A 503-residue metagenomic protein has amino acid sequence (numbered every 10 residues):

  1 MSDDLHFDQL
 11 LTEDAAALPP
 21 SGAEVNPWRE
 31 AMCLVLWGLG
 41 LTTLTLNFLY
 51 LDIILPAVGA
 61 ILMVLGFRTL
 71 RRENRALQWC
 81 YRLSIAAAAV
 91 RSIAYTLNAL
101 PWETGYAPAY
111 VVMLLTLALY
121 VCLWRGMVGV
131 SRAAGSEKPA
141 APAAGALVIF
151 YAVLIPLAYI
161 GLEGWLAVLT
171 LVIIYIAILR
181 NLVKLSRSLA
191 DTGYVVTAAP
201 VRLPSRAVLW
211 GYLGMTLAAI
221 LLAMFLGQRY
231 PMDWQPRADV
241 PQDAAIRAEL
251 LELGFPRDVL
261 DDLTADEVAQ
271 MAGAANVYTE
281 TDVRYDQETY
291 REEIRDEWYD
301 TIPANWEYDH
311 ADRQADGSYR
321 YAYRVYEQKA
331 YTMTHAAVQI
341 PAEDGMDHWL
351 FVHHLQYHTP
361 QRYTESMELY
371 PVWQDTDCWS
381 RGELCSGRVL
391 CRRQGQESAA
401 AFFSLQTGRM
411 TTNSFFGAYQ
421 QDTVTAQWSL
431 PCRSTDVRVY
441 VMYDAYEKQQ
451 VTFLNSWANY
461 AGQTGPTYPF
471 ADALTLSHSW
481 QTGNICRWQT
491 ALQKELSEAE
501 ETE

Functional and structural regions predicted by a protein language model:
S2-G66: N-terminal topogenic module of multi-pass integral membrane proteins
L44-L55, L97-L114, P156-L171, Q228-R229: Membrane-helix interface and helix-disruption motif detector
P56-R82, Y95-N98, L117-A134: Internal transmembrane alpha-helix with an interfacial aromatic "cap," most often the third helix
I93-I160: Membrane-proximal helix-loop-helix units in multi-pass membrane proteins
V121-P139, I174-V201, M232-W234: Cytosolic juxtamembrane helix at the C-terminal end of the final transmembrane segment
T197-M232: Internal/C-terminal transmembrane anchor helices
D262-L384: Short N-terminal edge-element motif at the start of the domain
L369-M442: Short helix-loop boundary/capping segments
